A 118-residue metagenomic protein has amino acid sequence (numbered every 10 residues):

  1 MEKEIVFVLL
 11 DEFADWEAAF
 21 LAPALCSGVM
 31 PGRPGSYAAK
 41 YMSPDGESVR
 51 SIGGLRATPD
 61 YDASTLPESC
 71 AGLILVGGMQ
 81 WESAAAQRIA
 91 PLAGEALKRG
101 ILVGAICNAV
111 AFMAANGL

Functional and structural regions predicted by a protein language model:
M1-R99, F112-A115: Extended, subdomain-level signal for the structured scaffold at the beginning of enzyme domains
I106-C107: Short, thiol/selenol-centered motifs that function as redox-active sites or metal-ligating centers
L118: Basic phosphate/pyrophosphate-binding loop/patch that engages nucleotide-derived ligands
